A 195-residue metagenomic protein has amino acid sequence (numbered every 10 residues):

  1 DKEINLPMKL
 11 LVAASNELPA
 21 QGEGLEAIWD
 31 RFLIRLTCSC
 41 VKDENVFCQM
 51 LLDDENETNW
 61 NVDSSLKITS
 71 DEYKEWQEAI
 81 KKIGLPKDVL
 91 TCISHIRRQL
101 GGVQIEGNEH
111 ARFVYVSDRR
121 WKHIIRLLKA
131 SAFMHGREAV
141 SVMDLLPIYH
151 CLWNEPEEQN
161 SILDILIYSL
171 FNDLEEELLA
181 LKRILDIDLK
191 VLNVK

Functional and structural regions predicted by a protein language model:
D1-K67: Canonical AAA+ ATPase core
K2-E3, G24, L85, R112-R120 (+1 more regions): Short, surface-exposed helix-loop/turn micro-motifs enriched in polar/charged residues
L10-A13, E26, D30, N45-L52 (+5 more regions): Solvent-exposed alpha-helical segments within well-ordered globular domains of core cellular machineries
E23-E26, E44-N45, D71-K74, K87 (+4 more regions): Generic alpha-helical secondary structure signal
L33-V41, L52-N56, L85, R98-G102 (+3 more regions): Non-catalytic alpha-helical coupling and interface elements of nucleotide-dependent molecular machines and regulators
N59-I124: Conserved AAA+ ATPase small/helical "lid" subdomain
E106-V116, A130-K195: C-terminal engagement/docking regions of AAA+ P-loop ATPases
W121-I125, V142-L145: Short runs of predominantly hydrophobic/aromatic residues within well-ordered alpha helices that form helix-helix
